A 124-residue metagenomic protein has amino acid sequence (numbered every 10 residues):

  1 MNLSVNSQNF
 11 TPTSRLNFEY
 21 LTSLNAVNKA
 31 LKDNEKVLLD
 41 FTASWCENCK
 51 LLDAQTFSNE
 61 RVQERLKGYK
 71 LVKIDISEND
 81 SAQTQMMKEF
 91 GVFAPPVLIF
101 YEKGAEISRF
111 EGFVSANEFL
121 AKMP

Functional and structural regions predicted by a protein language model:
M1-K70, I74-P124: Proteins that catalyze or organize thiol-disulfide redox chemistry and the adjacent proteostasis machinery handling
